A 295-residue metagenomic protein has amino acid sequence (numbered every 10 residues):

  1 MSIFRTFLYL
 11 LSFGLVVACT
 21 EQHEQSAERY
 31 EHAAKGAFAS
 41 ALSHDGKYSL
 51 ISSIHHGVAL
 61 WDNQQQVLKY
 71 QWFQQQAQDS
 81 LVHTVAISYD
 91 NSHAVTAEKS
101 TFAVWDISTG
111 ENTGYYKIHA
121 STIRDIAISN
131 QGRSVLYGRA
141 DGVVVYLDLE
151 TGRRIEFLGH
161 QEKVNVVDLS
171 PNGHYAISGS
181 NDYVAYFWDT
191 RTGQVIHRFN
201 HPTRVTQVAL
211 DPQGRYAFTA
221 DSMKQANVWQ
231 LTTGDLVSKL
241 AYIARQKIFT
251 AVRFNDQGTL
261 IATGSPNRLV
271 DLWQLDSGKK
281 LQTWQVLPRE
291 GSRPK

Functional and structural regions predicted by a protein language model:
S2-Y9, F13-K295: WD40-repeat beta-propeller superdomains and closely related acidic/aromatic-rich repeat-like regions
